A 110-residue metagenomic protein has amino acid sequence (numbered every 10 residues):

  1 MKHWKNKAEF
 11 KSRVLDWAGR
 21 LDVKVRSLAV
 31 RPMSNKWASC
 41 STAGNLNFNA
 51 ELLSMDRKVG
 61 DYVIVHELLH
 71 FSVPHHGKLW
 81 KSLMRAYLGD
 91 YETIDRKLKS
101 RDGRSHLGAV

Functional and structural regions predicted by a protein language model:
M1-Y62, F71-V110: Active-site-proximal or metal-binding-adjacent scaffold patches in catalytic folds
E67: Walker B catalytic acidic pair
